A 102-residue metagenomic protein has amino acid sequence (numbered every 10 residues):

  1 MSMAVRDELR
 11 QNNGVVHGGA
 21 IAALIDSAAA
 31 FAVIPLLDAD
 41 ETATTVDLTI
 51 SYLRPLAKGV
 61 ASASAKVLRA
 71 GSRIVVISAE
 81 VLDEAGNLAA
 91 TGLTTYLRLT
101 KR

Functional and structural regions predicted by a protein language model:
M1-V15: Catalytic strand-loop segment that frames the active site of acyl-thioester-processing enzymes
A4, D26, S78: Short beta-strand segments
V16-A39: Active-site helix/loop of acyl-thioester processing domains in fatty-acid/polyketide metabolism, spanning hotdog-fold
L37, R54-K58, S62-R102: HotDog/MaoC-like acyl-thioester-processing domains
T42-T44: A short coil-to-beta-strand element that immediately follows conserved catalytic motifs
